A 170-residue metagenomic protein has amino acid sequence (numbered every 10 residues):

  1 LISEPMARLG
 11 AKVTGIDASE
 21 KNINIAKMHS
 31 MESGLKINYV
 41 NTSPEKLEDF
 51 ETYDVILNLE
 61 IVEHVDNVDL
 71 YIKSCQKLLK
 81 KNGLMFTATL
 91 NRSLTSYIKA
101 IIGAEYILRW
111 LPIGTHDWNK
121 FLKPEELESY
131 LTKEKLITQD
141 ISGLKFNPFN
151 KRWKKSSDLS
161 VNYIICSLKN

Functional and structural regions predicted by a protein language model:
L1-K46, L70: Class I SAM-dependent methyltransferase SAM/SAH-binding core
L57: A conserved beta-strand element that flanks and buttresses the S-adenosyl-L-methionine
I61: Hydrophobic adenine-recognition pocket in adenosine-nucleotide-binding enzymes
D69-L84: A short glycine-rich, Lys/Arg-flanked "PGG" loop and its adjoining helix->strand segment in the class I
L84-R109: Conserved class I S-adenosyl-L-methionine
T89, L108-E126: Acceptor-substrate binding/catalytic loop of class I
W118-I141: Short alpha-helix
K151-N170: Core SAM-dependent methyltransferase catalytic element
